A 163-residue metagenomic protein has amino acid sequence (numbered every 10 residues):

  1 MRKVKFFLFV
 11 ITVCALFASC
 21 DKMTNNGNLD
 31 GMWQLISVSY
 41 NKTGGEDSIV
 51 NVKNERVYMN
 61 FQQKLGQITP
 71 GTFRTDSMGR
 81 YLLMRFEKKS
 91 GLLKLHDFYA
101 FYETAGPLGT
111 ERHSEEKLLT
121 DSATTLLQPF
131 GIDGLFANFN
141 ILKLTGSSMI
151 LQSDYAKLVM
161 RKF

Functional and structural regions predicted by a protein language model:
M1-L8: Bacterial N-terminal signal peptides that target proteins for export
L16-S19: C-terminal motif of bacterial Sec signal peptides marking the signal peptidase cleavage site
D21-T24: Signal peptide cleavage region of secreted peptide precursors
N28-E46: Tryptophan-anchored aromatic micro-motifs
L35-V38, S48-F61: Transition segment at domain starts
S39-G45, F61-L144: Contiguous, well-ordered beta-strand patches that form the walls/edges of small beta-barrel/beta-sandwich domains
R85-E87, L151-F163: C-terminal/domain-terminus segments
N138-K157: Short, exposed beta-strand-loop hairpins at the edges of beta-sheets in extracellular/periplasmic proteins
